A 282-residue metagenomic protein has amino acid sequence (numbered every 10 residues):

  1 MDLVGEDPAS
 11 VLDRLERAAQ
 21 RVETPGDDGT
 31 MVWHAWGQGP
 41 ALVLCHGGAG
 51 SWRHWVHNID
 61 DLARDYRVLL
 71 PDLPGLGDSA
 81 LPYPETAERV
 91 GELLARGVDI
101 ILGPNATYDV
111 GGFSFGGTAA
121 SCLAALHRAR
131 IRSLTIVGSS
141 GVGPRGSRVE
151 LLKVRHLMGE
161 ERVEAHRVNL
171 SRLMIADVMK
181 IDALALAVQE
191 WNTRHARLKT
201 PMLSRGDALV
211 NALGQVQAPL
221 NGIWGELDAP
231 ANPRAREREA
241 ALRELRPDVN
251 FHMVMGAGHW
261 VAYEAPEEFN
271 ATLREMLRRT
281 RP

Functional and structural regions predicted by a protein language model:
M1-L42, R64-R67, L102-A106, P247-N250 (+1 more regions): Alpha/beta-hydrolase fold catalytic core
V32-D78: Conserved HGGG/HGGXW glycine-rich cap/lid loop of the alpha/beta-hydrolase fold
V56, L69-G111, A271: Active-site loop/oxyanion-hole signature of alpha/beta-hydrolase fold enzymes
G112, G116, A120: Gly/Ala-rich beta-loop-alpha elbow adjacent to hydrolase catalytic centers
S121-A125, R132-R162: Flexible "cap/lid" loop of the alpha/beta hydrolase fold
G146, E161-A218: Conserved alpha/beta-hydrolase catalytic His-Asp/Glu region
W224-A257: Conserved loop-alpha-helix segment in the C-terminal half of the alpha/beta-hydrolase fold that carries the catalytic
A257-P266, N270: Catalytic histidine-centered segment of alpha/beta-hydrolase-like enzymes
